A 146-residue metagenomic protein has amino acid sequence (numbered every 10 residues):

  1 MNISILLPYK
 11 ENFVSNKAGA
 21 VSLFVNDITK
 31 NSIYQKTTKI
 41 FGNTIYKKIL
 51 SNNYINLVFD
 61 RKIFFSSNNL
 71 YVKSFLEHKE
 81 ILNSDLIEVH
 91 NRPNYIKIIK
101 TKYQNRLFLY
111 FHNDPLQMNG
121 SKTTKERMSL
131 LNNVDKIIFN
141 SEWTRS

Functional and structural regions predicted by a protein language model:
M1-S4: Extreme N-terminal starter segment of soluble prokaryotic enzymes
L6-N16, L23-S66: N-terminal strand-loop element at the rim of the active site of nucleotide-sugar-dependent glycosyltransferases
D27, F75-E77, G120-K136: Membrane-proximal helix-turn-helix segments that form the acceptor-binding/catalytic region of lipid-linked
Y46, P93-Y95, W143-R145: Alpha-helix capping/helix-boundary segments
R61-L86: An amphipathic, basic-hydrophobic alpha-helix
I87-E88, V134-E142: A short beta-strand/loop micro-motif in the catalytic core of glycosyltransferases that engages the nucleotide-sugar
V89-Y95, F111: Short His-centered aromatic/hydrophobic patch
I99-Q104, S129, R145-S146: Helix-loop-beta element that forms the nucleotide-linked donor phosphate-binding surface in glycosyltransferases
